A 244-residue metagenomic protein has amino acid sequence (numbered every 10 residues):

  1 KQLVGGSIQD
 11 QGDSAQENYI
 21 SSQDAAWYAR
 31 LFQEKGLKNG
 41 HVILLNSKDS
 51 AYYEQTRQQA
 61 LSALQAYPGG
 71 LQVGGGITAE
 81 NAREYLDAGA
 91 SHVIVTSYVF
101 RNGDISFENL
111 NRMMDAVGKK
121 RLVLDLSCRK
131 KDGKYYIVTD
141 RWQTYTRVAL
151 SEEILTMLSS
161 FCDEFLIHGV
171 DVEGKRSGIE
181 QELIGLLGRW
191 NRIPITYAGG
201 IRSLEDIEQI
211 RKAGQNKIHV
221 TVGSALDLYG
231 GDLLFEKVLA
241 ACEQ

Functional and structural regions predicted by a protein language model:
K1-Y67, A79-E80, F100, R121-L124 (+4 more regions): Conserved N-terminal beta1-alpha1 strand-loop-helix module at the mouth
H41-V42, I94-V95, V123-D125, L166 (+2 more regions): Conserved beta-strand positions in the central sheet of alpha/beta enzyme cores
Q59-H92, E182-V220, E236-K237: Catalytic cores of alpha/beta
L71-G75, Y98, N102, R147 (+4 more regions): Glycine- and other small-residue-rich loops at beta-strand/loop junctions that grip anionic moieties
A88-V93, E152-D163, A213-L226: Structural recognition of alpha->loop->beta junctions
T96-R112, A116, Y136-L150, G200 (+1 more regions): Active-site glycine- and acidic-residue-rich loops that bind and position anionic ligands or nucleotide-like cofactors
I105-A116, I207-Q244: C-terminal helical cap(s) of enzyme catalytic domains, especially alpha/beta-barrels
L126-K130, D171, S224-L228: Glycine-rich beta-alpha junction loops
